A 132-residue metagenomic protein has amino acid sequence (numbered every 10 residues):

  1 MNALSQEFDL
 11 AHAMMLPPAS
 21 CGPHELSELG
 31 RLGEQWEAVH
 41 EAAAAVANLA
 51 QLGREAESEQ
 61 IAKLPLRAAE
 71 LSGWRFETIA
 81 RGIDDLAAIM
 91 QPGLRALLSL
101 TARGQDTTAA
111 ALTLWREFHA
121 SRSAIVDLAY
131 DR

Functional and structural regions predicted by a protein language model:
M1, S5, E77-R81, L97-L98 (+1 more regions): Intrinsically disordered, low-complexity segments enriched in charged and polar residues
M1-K63, W115, H119-A124: Short terminal alpha-helical segments
M15-P18, L66, L98-A102: Short, charged/polar, low-complexity loop and linker segments that flank or interrupt alpha-helical bundles
E25-E28, L32, S72, F76-I79 (+1 more regions): Amphipathic alpha-helical coiled-coil segments and their boundaries
E37-Q51, A87, Q91-L98, A102: Regular secondary-structure segments
A47-S58, F76-A80, L98-A111: Charged, low-complexity interaction regions
K63-A87, R132: Short, solvent-exposed, charged loop/turn and helix-capping segments that join or cap alpha-helices on peripheral
A88-R132: Amphipathic alpha-helical binding modules
